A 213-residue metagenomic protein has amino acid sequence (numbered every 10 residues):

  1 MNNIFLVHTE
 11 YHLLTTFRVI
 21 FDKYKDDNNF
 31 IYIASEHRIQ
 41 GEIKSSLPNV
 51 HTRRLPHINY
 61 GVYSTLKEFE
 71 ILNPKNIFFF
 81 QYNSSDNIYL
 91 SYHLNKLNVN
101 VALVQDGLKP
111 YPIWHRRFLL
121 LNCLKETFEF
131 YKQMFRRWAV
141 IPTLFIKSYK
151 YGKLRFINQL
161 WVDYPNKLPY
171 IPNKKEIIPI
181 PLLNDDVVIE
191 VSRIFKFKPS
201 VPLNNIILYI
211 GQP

Functional and structural regions predicted by a protein language model:
M1-Y24, F30, L183-K198, N204-P213: N-terminal beta-strand-loop-alpha-helix module at the start of alpha/beta ligand-binding or catalytic domains
F5-K150, D163: Active-site and donor-binding regions of nucleotide-sugar-utilizing enzymes
K125-L208: A nucleotide-sugar donor-handling region in carbohydrate enzymes
